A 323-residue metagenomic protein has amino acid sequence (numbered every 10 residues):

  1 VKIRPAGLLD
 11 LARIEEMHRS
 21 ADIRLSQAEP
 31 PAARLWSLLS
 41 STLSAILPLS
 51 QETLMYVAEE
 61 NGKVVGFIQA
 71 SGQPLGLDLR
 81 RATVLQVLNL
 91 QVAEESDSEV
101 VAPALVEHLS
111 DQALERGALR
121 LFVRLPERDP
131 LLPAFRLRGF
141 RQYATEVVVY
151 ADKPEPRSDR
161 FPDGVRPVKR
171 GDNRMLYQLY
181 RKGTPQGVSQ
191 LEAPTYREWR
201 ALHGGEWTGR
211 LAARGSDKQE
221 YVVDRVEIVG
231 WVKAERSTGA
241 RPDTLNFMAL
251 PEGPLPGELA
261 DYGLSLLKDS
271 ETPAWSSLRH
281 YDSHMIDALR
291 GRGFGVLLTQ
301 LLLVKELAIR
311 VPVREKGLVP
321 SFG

Functional and structural regions predicted by a protein language model:
K2-L25, D163-L191: A short beta-loop-alpha structural element at the N-terminal edge of CoA-dependent acyl/N-acetyltransferase catalytic
Q27-M55, E60, L191-K218: Active-site rim helix/loop that mediates acceptor-substrate recognition in acyltransferases
M55-V57, K63-G72, Q86, V222 (+1 more regions): Conserved beta-strand in the GNAT
Q73-V87, R236-N246, L297-L298: A conserved beta-turn-beta hairpin within the catalytic core of GNAT-like acetyltransferases that forms part
V87-V100, T244-P256: A short, internal acetyl-CoA/4′-phosphopantetheine-binding micro-motif in the GNAT/acyltransferase core
D97-D111, L137, G253-L267: Conserved acetyl-CoA-binding loop-helix of GNAT-fold acetyltransferases
A113-P126, D269-H280: Conserved GNAT acetyl-CoA-binding A-motif
R138-S158, E271-G323: Active-site/acyl-donor-binding loops of N-acyltransferases
